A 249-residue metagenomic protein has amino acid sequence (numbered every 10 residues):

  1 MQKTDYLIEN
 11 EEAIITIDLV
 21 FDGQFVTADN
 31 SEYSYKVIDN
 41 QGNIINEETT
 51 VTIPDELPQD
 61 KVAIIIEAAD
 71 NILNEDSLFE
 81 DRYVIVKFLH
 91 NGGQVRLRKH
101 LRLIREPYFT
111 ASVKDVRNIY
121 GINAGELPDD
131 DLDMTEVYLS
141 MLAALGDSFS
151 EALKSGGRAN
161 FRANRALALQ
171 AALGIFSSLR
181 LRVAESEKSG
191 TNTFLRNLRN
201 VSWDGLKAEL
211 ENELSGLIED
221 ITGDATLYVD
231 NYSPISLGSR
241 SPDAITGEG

Functional and structural regions predicted by a protein language model:
M1-K61, I72, F88-R162, I218-G249: Conserved short "hinge" loops at termini or chain/domain junctions
A68: Short acidic (Asp/Glu) patches
N71-Y83: Short glycine/proline/serine/threonine-rich loop/turn segments at secondary-structure transition edges
N164-L181: Short, hydrophobic/amphipathic alpha-helical patches that form generic packing surfaces within helical domains
L181-S202: Short alpha-helical "patches" and their helix-cap loops
R199-I221: Long amphipathic alpha-helices with heptad-repeat character, especially coiled-coil-forming segments used
